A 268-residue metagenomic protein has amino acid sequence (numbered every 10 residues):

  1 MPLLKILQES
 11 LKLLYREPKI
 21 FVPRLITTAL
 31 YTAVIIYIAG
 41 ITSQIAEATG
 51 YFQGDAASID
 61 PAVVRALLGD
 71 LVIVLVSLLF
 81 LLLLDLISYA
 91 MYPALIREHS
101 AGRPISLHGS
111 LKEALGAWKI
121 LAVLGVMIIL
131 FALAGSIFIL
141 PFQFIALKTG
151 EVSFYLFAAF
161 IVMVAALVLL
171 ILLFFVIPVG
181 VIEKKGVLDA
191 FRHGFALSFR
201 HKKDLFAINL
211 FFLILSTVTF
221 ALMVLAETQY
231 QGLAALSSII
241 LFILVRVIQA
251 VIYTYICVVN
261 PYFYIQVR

Functional and structural regions predicted by a protein language model:
M1-Q44, P104-H108, M163-A235: Nonpolar helix-loop interface/hinge motif
L4-Q8, Y15, K19-A101, A132 (+3 more regions): Short, small/hydrophobic-residue-rich motifs at membrane-helix boundaries and re-entrant hairpins of integral membrane
L25, A29, L79, L95 (+10 more regions): Residue-level signature of the transmembrane alpha-helical core of multi-pass small-molecule transporters
A56-V64, Y230-L241: Short, membrane-exposed interhelical loops at transmembrane-helix boundaries
A62-A66, E113-A114, G194-H201: Short membrane-interface loop/juxtamembrane segments of multi-pass integral membrane proteins
G69-A101, Q143-A146, G150-L188, S237-R268: Selective recognition of hydrophobic, aromatic-rich stretches within alpha-helical transmembrane segments of polytopic
G69-S77, I105-A132, Y155-M163: Alpha-helical membrane-spanning segments of integral membrane proteins, especially the hydrophobic core of TM bundles
